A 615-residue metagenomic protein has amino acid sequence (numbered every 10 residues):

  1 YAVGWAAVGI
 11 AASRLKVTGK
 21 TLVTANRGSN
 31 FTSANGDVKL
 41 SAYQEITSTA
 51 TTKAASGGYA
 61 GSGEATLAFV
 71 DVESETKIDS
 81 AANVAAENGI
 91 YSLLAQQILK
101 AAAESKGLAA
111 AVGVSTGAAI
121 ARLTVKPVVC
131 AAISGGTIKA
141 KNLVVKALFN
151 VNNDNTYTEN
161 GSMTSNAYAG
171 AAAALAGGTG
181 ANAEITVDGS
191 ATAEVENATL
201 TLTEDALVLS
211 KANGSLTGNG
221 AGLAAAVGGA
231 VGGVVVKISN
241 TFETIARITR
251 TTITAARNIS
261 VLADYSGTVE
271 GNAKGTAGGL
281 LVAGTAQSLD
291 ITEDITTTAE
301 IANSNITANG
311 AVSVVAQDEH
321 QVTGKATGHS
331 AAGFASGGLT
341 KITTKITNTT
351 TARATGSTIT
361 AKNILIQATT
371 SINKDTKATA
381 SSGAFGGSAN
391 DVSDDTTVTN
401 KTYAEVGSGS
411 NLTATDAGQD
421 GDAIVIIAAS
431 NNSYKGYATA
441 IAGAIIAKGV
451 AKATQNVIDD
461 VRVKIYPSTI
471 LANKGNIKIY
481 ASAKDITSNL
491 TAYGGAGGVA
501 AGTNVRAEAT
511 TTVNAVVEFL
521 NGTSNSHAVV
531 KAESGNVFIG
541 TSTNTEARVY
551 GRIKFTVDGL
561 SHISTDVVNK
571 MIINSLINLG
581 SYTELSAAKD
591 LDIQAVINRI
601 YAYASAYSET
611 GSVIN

Functional and structural regions predicted by a protein language model:
Y1-N615: Low-complexity, glycine- and small/polar-enriched segments
